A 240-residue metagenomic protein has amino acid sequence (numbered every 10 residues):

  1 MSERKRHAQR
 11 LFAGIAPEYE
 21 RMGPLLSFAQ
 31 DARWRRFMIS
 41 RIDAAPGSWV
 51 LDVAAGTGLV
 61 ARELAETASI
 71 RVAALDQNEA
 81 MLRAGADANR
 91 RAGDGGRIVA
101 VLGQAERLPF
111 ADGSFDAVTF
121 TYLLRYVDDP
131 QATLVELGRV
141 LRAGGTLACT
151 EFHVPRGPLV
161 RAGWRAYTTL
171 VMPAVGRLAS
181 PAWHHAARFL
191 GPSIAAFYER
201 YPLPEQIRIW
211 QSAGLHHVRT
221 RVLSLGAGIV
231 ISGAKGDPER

Functional and structural regions predicted by a protein language model:
R6-H7, V154-I209, A213, R219: C-terminal alpha-helical "lid/dimerization" subdomain adjacent to the S-adenosyl-L-methionine
F28-P46: Conserved alpha-helix/loop element of class I SAM-dependent methyltransferases that forms part of the SAM/SAH-binding
W49-R107: Class I SAM-dependent methyltransferase SAM/SAH-binding core
E106-A117: A short acidic, Gly/Pro-enriched loop at the edge of an enzyme's catalytic core that lines a small-molecule cofactor
A117-P130: A short SAM/SAH-binding and catalytic strip from SAM-dependent methyltransferases
Q131-A143: A short glycine-rich, Lys/Arg-flanked "PGG" loop and its adjoining helix->strand segment in the class I
G145-F152: Conserved beta-strand signature within the Rossmann-like core of class I S-adenosyl-L-methionine
A213-R240: Core SAM-dependent methyltransferase catalytic element
